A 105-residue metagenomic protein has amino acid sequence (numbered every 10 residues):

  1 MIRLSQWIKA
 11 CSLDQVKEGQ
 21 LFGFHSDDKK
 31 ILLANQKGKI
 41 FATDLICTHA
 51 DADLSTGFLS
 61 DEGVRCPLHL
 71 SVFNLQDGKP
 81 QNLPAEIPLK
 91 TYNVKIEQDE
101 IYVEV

Functional and structural regions predicted by a protein language model:
M1-D61, N74-L75, P88-V105: N-terminal pre-ligand scaffold of iron-sulfur
C47, C66-H69: Short cysteine clusters
D61-P67, Q81-L89: Short cysteine/histidine-rich metal-coordination sites, predominantly Zn2+-binding motifs
